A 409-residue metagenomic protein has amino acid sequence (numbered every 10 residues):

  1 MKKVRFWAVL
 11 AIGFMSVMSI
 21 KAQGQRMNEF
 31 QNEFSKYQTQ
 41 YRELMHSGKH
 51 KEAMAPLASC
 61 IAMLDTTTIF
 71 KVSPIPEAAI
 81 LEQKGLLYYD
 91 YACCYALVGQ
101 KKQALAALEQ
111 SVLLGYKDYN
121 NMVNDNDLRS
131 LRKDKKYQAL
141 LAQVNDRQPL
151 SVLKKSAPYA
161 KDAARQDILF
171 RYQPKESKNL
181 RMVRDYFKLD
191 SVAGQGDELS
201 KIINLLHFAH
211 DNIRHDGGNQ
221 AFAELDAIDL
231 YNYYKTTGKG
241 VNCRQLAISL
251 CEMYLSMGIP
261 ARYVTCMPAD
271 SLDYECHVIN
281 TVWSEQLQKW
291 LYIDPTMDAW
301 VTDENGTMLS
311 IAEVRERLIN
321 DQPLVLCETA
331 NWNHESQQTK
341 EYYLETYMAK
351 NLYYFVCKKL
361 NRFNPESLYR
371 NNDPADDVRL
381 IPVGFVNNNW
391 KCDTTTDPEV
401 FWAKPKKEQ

Functional and structural regions predicted by a protein language model:
M1-M27: Bacterial Sec-dependent N-terminal signal peptides
Q25-N28, M63-L81: Flexible helix-coil transition and linker loops at the boundaries of alpha-helical arrays
S156-V241: Secondary-structure boundary elements
I248-Q322: Hydrophobic/aromatic-rich core segments of domains that either
I319-Q409: Low-complexity, Gly/Ser/Thr/Pro-rich intrinsically disordered linker/tail segments
